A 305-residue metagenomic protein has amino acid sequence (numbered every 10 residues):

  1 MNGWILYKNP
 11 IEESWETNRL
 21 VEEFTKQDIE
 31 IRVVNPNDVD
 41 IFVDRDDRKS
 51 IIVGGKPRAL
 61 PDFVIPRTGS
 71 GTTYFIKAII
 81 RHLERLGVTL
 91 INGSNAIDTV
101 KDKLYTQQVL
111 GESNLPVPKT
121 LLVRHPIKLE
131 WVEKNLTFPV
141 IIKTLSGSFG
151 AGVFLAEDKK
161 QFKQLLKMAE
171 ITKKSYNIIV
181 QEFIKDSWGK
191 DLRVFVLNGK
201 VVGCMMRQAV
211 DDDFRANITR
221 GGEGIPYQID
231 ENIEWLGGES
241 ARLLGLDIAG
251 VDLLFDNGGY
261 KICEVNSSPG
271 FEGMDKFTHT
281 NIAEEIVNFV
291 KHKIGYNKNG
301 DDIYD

Functional and structural regions predicted by a protein language model:
M1-I11, T17-L20, P57-A59, L83-G87 (+4 more regions): Active-site nucleotide/adenylate-binding loops and adjacent lid/helix of ATP-dependent enzymes
M1-I91: ATP-binding N-terminal substructure of ATP-dependent carboxylate-amine bond-forming enzymes
G3, V194-V196, G259-G273: A short beta-strand motif that forms the metal-chelation/ATP-contact edge of phosphoryl-transfer active sites
G69-G71, S146-G147, S268: Short glycine-rich anion-binding loops that position phosphate/pyrophosphate groups of nucleotides and phosphorylated
V140, V202-G203, A249, K261-C263: Protein kinase-like catalytic core scaffold
F154-L244: Phosphate-binding site of ATP-dependent enzymes
D213-I262, E284-D305: A long amphipathic alpha-helix within ATP-dependent nucleotide-binding catalytic cores
F271-N281: Short, flexible active-site recognition loops that position polar ligands and cofactors
